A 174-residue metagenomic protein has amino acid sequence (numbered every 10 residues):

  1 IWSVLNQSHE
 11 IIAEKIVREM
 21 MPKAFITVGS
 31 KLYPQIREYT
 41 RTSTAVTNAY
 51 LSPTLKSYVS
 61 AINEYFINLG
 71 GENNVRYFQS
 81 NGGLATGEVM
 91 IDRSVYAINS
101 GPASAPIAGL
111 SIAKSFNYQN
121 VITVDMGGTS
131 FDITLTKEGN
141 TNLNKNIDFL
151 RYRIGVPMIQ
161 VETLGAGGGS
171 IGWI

Functional and structural regions predicted by a protein language model:
I1-I174: N-terminally biased helix-coil "hinge/interface" segments that flank
